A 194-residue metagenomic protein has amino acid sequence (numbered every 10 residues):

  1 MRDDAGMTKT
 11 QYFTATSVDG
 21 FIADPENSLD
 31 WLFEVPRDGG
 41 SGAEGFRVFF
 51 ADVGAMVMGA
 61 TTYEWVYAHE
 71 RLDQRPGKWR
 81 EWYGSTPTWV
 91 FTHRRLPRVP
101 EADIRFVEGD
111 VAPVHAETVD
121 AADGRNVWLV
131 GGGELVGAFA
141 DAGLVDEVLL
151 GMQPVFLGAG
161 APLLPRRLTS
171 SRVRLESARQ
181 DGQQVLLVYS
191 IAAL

Functional and structural regions predicted by a protein language model:
R2-L194: Enzymes that bind and transform nitrogen-containing heteroaromatic metabolites
